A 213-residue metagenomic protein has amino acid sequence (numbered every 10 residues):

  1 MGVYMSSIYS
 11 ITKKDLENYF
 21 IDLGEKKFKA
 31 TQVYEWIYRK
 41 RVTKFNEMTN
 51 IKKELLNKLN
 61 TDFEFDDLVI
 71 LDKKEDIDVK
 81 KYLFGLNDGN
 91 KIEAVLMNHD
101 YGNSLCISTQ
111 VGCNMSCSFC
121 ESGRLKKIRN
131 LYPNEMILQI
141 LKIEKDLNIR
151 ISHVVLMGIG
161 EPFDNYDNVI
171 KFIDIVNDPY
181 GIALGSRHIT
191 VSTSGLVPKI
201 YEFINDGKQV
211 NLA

Functional and structural regions predicted by a protein language model:
M1-N103: Flexible, acidic/Gly-rich N-terminal and inter-domain linker regions that tether and position cofactor-handling modules
N98-E135: Canonical Radical SAM [4Fe-4S] cluster-binding loop centered on the CxxxCxxC motif and its immediate flanking residues
R124-H153: Conserved alpha-helical substructure of the radical SAM core
E144-K145, I149-H153, G158-A213: Conserved AdoMet/S-adenosylmethionine-binding subsite of the radical SAM
